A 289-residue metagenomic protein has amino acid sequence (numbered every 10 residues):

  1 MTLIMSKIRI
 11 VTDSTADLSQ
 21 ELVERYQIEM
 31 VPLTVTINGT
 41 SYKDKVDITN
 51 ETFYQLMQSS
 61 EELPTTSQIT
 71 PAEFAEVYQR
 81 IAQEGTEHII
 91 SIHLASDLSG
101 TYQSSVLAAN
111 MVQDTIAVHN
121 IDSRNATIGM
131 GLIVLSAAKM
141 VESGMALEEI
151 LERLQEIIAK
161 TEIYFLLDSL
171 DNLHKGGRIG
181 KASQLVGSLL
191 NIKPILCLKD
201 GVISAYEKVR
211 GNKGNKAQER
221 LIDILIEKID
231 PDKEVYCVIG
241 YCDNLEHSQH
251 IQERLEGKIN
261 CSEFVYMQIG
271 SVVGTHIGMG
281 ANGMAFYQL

Functional and structural regions predicted by a protein language model:
M1-I8, V77, Q83, H93-T101 (+1 more regions): An N-terminal domain-start capping segment
L3-I4, T15-E29, T34, S60 (+3 more regions): Mixed-charge interfacial surface used for oligomerization/domain docking and macromolecular partner engagement
I8, E87-S91, V235-C237: Generic beta-sheet signal
R9-T70: N-terminal glycine-rich anion-binding loop in soluble enzyme alpha/beta folds
T12, S91-A95, D122: Short beta-strand segments
T49-Y54, E84, V106-M111: A short glycine/small-residue-enriched secondary-structure motif
S60-E62, Q68-A95, S99, Q103-L107 (+2 more regions): Glycine-rich phosphate- or other oxyanion-binding loops that anchor nucleotides, phosphorylated ligands
T86-I89, A117-I121: Short, flexible active-site-proximal loops enriched in glycine and acidic residues
